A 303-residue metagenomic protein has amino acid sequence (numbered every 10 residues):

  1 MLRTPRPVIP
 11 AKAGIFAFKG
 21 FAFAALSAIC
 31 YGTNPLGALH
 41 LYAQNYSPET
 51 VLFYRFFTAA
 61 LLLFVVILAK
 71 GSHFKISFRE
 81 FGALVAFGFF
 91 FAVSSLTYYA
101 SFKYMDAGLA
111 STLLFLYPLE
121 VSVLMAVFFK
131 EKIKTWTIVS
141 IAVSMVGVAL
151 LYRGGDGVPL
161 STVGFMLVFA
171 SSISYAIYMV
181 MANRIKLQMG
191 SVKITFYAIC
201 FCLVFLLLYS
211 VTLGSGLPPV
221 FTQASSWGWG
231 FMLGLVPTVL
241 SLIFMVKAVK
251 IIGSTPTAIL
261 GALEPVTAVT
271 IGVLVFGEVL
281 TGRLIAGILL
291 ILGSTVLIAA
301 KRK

Functional and structural regions predicted by a protein language model:
M1-I29, A60-A86, V127-I138, D156-V163 (+4 more regions): Membrane-interface interhelical linkers
L2-R3, L52, F56, R153 (+3 more regions): C-terminal-most transmembrane helix of multi-pass membrane proteins
L2-T50, Y54, F89, V93 (+2 more regions): Glycine-/small-residue-enriched transmembrane alpha-helix faces in small-molecule transporters and effluxers
A28, Y54, A110-L116, M181-V204 (+1 more regions): Helix-helix packing/entry segments at the starts of transmembrane helices
C30, P35, I67-G108, L113-L114 (+2 more regions): Specific transmembrane alpha-helical segments of multi-pass solute transporters/efflux pumps, especially DMT/EamA
L36-P48, K103, Y152-S161, V211-G230 (+1 more regions): Membrane-interface helix termini and inter-helical loops of multi-pass transporters
L62, I67, Y98, Y117-A142 (+1 more regions): C-terminal transmembrane-helix exit sites in multi-pass transporters
L63, V85, I133-R153, S172 (+3 more regions): Hydrophobic transmembrane alpha-helices of multi-pass small-molecule transport proteins
